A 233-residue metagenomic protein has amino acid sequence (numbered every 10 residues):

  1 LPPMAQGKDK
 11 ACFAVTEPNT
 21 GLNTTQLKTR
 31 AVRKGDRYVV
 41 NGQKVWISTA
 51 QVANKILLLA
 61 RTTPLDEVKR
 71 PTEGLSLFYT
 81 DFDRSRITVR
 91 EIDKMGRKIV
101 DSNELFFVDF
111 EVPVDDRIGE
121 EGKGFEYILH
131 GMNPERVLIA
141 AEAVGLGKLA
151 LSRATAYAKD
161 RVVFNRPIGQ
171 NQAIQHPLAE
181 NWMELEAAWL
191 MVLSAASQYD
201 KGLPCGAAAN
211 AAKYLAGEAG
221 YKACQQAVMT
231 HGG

Functional and structural regions predicted by a protein language model:
P3, G7, R33-Y38, E104-F106 (+4 more regions): Alpha-helical interface subdomain recognition
G7-V15, L59: A short, Trp-centered hydrophobic/proline-enriched beta-strand micro-motif
P18-K28: Active-site-adjacent elements of ketosynthase-type condensing enzymes
N23-T25, T49-N54, K69-E73, K98-V100 (+1 more regions): Short glycine/proline-enriched turns and hinge-like loops at secondary-structure junctions
Q26, D83-P113: Flexible, small-/acidic-enriched active-site or ligand-binding loops
V32, L58-T62, Y79-D81, F106-V108 (+1 more regions): Short beta-strand-to-turn element immediately C-terminal to the catalytic PLP-Schiff-base lysine in fold type I
R37, N41-R90: A short core secondary-structure module
V45-Q51, R97, P134-L138: Glycine-rich phosphate/pyrophosphate-binding beta-alpha loops
